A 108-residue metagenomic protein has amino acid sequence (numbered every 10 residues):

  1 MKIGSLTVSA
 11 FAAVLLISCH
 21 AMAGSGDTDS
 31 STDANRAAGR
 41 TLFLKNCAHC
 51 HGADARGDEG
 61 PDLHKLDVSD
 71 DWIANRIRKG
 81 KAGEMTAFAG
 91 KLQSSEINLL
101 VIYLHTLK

Functional and structural regions predicted by a protein language model:
M1-F11: Bacterial N-terminal signal peptides that target proteins for export
L16-L42: Electrostatic cytochrome c docking/interface patches
C19, C47-C50, M85: Disulfide-bonded cysteines in secreted/extracellular proteins and peptides
T28-N35, D54-D62: Short, mixed-charge, low-aromatic patches
T32-A53, W72-K79: Sequence/structural segment immediately N-terminal to covalent heme-attachment motifs in c-type and related
D58, D62-K108: Extracytoplasmic electron-transfer domains, predominantly the class I c-type cytochrome c fold
